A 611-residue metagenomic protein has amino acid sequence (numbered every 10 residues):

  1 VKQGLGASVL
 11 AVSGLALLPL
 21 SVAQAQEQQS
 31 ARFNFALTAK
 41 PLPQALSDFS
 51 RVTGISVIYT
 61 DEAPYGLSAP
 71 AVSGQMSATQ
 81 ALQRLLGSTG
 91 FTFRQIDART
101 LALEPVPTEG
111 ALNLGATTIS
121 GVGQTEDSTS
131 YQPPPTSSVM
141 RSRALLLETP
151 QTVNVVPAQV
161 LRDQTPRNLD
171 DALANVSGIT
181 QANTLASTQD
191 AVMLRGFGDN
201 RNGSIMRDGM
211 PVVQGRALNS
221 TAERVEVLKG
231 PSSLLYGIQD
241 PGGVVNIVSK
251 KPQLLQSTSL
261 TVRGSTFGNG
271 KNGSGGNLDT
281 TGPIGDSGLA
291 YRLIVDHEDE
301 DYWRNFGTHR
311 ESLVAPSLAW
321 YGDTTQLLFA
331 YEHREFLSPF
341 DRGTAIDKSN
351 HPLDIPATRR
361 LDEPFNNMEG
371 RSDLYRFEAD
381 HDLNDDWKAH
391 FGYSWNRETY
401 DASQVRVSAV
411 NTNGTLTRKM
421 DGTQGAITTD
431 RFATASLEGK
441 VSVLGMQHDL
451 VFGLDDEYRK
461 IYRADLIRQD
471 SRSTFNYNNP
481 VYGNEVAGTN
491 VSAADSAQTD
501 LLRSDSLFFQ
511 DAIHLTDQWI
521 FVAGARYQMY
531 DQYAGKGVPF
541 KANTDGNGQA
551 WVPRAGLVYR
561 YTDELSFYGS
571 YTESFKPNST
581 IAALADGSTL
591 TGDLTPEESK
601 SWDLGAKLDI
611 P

Functional and structural regions predicted by a protein language model:
L17-A111: N-terminal export/assembly leaders
S56, G115-Q256, L604: Acidic, small-polar-rich N-terminal luminal/periplasmic segments of exported/outer-membrane proteins
T221-E223, L234-P316, W320-Q326, D373: Outer-membrane beta-barrel translocator/receptor signature
Q256, G288-L289, T324-F329, D386-A389 (+4 more regions): Repeated loop/turn-to-beta-strand initiation elements of outer-membrane beta-barrel proteins
G264-G268, H297-D301, R310-S312, G322 (+7 more regions): Transmembrane beta-strands of outer-membrane beta-barrel pores
E298-Y302, A315-D382, W395-T428, S471-D500 (+1 more regions): Acidic/polar loop-and-plug regions of large Gram-negative outer-membrane beta-barrel proteins
A315, A319-Y321, T428, Q447-R459 (+1 more regions): Structural signature of Gram-negative outer-membrane beta-barrels, strongest in the C-terminal barrel of TonB-dependent
E378-E398, D421-G535: Face-selective signature of the C-terminal outer-membrane beta-barrel domain
